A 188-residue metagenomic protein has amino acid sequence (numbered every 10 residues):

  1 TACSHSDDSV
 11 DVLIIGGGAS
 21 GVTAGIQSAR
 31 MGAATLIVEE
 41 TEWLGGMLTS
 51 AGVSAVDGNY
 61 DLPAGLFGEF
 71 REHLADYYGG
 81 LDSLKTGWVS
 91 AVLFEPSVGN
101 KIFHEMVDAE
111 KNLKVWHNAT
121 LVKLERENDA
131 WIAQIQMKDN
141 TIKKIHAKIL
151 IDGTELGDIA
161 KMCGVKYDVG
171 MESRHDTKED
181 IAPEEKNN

Functional and structural regions predicted by a protein language model:
D7-S20: Beta1/beta-strand and adjacent pyrophosphate-binding region of the FAD-binding site in flavoprotein oxidoreductases
V10, D139-I149: Core beta-strand elements of the Rossmann-like FAD/NAD(P) dinucleotide-binding domain in flavoenzyme oxidoreductases
I15, D152-G153: Redox-cofactor binding/interface segments in oxidoreductases and associated redox assembly factors
Q27, A33-A34, E39-K123, E127 (+2 more regions): Conserved N-terminal/central alpha/beta ligand/cofactor-binding core
N128-A133: Short, hydrophobic/aromatic-rich segments at coil-to-beta transitions
G153-N188: Glycine-rich loop(s) and the adjacent beta-strand/alpha-helix scaffold that form part
